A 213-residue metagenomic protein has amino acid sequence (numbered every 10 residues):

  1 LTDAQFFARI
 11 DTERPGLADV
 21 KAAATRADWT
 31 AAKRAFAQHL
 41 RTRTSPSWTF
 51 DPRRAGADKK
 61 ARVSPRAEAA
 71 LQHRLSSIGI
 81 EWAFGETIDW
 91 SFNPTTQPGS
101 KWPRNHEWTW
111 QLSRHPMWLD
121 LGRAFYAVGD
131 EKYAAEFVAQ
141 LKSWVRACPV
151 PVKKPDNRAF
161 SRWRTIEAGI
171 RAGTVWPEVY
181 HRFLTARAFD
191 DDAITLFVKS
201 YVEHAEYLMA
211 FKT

Functional and structural regions predicted by a protein language model:
L1-R74: Extreme N-terminal leader/anchor segments
W48, I80-G99, R104-T213: Aromatic-lined, polymer-binding surfaces characteristic of secreted/periplasmic polysaccharide-degrading enzymes
